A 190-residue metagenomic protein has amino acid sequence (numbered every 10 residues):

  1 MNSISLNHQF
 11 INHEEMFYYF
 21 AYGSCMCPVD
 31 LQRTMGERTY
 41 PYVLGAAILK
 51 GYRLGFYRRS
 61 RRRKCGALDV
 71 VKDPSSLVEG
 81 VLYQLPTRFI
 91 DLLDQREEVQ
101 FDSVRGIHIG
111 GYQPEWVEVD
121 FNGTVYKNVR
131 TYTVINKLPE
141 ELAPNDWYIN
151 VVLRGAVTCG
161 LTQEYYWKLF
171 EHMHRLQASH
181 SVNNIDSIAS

Functional and structural regions predicted by a protein language model:
N2-S190: Glycine-aromatic micro-motifs
